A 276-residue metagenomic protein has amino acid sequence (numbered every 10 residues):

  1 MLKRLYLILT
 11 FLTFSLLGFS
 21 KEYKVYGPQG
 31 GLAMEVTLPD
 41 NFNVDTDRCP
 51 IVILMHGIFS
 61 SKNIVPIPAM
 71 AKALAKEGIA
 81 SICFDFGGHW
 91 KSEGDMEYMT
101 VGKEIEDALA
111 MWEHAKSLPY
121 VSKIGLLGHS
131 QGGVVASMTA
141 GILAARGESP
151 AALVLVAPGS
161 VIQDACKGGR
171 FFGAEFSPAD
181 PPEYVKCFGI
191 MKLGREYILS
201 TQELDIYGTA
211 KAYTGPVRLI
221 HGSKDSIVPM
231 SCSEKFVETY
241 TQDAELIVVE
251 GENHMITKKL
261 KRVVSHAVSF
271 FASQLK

Functional and structural regions predicted by a protein language model:
F19-D45: N-terminal cap/lid segment of alpha/beta-hydrolase-fold proteins
F59-A71: The serine-hydrolase catalytic nucleophile loop
K62-N63, H89-P119: Catalytic nucleophile-loop/oxyanion-hole region of alpha/beta-hydrolase and closely related hydrolase-like folds
A71-E93: Conserved alpha/beta-hydrolase
A145-R195: Hydrolase active-site cap/lid region
Y213, L219-H221, D225: Short beta-strand/loop motif that positions the catalytic acidic residue of the alpha/beta-hydrolase fold
K224-V228, M255: Acidic catalytic loop of the alpha/beta-hydrolase fold
E252-V263: Catalytic histidine-centered segment of alpha/beta-hydrolase-like enzymes
